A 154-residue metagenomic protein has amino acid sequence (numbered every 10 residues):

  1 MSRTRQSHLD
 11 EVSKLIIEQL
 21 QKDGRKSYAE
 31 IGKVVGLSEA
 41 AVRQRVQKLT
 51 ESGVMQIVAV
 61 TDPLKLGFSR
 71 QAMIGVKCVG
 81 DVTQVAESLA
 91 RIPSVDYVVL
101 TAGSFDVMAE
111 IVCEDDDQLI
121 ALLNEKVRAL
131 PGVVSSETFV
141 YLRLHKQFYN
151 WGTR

Functional and structural regions predicted by a protein language model:
M1-R154: A compositional/biophysical signature of low hydrophobicity enriched in polar/charged and small residues
